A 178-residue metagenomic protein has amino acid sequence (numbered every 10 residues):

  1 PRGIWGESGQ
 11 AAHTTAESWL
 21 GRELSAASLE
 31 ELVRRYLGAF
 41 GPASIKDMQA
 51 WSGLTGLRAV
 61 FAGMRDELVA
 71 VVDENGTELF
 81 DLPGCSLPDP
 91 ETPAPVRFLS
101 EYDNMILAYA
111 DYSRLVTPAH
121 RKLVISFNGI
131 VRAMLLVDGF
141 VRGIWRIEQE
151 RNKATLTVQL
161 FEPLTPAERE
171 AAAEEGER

Functional and structural regions predicted by a protein language model:
P1-I106, A110-Y112, T117-R178: Long, low-complexity intrinsically disordered regions
